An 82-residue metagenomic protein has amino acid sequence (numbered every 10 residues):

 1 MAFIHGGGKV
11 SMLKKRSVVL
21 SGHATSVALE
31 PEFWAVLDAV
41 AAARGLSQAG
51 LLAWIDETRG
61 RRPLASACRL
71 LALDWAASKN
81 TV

Functional and structural regions predicted by a protein language model:
M1-S17: A detector of short terminal or domain-flanking linear segments
H5, S21-H23, K79: A short, structure-level motif marking secondary-structure boundaries and short turns
K15, V19-A72: Amphipathic, hydrophobic secondary-structure cores in small proteins
A72-V82: Short, solvent-exposed charged binding patches
